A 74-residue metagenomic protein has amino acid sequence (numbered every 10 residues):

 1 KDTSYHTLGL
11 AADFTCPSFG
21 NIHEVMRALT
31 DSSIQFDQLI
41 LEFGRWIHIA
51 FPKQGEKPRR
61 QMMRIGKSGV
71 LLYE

Functional and structural regions predicted by a protein language model:
T3, T7-L8, C16-E74: Catalytic cores and adjacent binding grooves of peptidoglycan-active enzymes
D13: Structured, non-membrane catalytic/scaffold regions adjacent to prosthetic-group chemistry
